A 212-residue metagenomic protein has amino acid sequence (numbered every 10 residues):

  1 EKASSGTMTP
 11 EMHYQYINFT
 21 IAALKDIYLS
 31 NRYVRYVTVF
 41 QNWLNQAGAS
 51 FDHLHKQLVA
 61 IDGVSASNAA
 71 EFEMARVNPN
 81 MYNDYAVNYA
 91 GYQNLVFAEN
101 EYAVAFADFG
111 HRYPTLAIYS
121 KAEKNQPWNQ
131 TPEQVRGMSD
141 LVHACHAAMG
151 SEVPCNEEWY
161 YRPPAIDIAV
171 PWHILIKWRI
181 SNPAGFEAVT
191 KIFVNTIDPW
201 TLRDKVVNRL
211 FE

Functional and structural regions predicted by a protein language model:
E1-E212: HIT superfamily nucleotide-processing domains
